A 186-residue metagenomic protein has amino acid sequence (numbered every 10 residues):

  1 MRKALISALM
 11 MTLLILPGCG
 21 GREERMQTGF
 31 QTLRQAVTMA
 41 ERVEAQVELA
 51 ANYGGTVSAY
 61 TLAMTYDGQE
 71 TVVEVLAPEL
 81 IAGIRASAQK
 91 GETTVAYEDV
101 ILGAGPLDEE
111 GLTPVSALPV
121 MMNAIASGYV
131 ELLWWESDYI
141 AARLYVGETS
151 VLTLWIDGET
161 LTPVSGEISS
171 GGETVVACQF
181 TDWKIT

Functional and structural regions predicted by a protein language model:
M1-P17: Sec-dependent bacterial lipoprotein signal peptides
I15-T65, T186: N-terminal leader/targeting segments and the immediate start of mature chains
A36, L62-Y66, A86-S87, G128-S137 (+1 more regions): Short, exposed beta-strand/loop patches in secreted or surface proteins that constitute
E44-V47, A59, A86-K90, S165-I168 (+1 more regions): Extended beta-sheet lipid-handling architectures
V47-L49, V95-S150: Flexible, processing/modification-adjacent segments and terminal tails in exported/periplasmic/extracellular proteins
L49-G55, Y66-E70, A77-E79, G158 (+2 more regions): Beta-strand elements of well-folded, non-transmembrane domains
T65-P119, T174-V176: An acidic-aromatic
L132-T186: Gly/Pro-enriched, hydrophobic low-complexity segments that function as extracytoplasmic propeptides/linkers
